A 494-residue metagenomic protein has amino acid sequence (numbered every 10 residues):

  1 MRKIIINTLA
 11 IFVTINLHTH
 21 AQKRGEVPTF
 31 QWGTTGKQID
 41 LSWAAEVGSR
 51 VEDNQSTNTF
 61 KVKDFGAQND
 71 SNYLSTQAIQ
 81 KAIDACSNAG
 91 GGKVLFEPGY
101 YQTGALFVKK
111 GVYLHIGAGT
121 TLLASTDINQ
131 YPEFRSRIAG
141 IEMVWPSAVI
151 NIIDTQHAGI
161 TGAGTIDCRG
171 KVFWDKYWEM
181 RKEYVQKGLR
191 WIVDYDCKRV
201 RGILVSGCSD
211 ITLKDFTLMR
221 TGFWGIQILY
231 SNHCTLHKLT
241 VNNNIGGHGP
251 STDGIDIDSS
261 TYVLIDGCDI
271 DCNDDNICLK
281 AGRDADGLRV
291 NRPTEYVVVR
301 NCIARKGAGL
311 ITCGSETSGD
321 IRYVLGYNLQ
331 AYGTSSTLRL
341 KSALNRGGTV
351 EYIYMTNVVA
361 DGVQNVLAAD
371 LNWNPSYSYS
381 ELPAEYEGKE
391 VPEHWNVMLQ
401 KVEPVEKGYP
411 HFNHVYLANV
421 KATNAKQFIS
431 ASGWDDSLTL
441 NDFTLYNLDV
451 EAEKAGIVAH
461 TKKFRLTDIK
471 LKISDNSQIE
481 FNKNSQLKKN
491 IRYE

Functional and structural regions predicted by a protein language model:
R2-N7, F12, L17-L95, Y100-Y113 (+10 more regions): Extracellular "leader-to-stem" segments immediately downstream of a signal peptide or signal-anchor in secreted/lumenal
F12, D53, S87, A105 (+19 more regions): Sterically constrained small-residue positions within well-ordered secondary structures of folded domains
Y73-T76, P293, H411: Electropositive phosphate-/nucleotide-binding environments in soluble metabolic enzymes
G91-L95, A308, K426: Secondary-structure boundary/capping residues
A105-V108, T121, S125-T126, A148-I153 (+12 more regions): Glycine-rich beta-solenoid repeat tracts in large extracellular/virion proteins
A118-G119, Q156-T165, S209-R220, N232-I245 (+10 more regions): Right-handed parallel beta-helix
T317, T337-E494: Extracellular beta-rich repeat passengers
